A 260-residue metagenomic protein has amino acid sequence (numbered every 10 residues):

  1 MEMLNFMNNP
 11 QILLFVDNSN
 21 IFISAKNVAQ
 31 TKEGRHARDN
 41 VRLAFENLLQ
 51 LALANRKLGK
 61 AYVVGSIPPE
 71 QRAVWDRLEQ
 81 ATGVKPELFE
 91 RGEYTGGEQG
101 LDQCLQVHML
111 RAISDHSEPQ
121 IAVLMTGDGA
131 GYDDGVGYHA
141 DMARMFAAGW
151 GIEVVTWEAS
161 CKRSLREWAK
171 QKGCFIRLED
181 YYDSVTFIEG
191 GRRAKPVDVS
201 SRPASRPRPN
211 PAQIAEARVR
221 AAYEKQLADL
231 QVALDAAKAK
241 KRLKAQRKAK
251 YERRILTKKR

Functional and structural regions predicted by a protein language model:
M1-V107, S114, F146-A147, G151-S160: Domain-level signal for Mg2+-assisted phosphodiester chemistry and nucleotide/NA-binding surfaces in nucleic-acid
P69, W75, Q80-Q246, K250 (+1 more regions): Nuclease catalytic cores that cleave nucleic-acid phosphodiester bonds, predominantly acidic two-metal-ion
